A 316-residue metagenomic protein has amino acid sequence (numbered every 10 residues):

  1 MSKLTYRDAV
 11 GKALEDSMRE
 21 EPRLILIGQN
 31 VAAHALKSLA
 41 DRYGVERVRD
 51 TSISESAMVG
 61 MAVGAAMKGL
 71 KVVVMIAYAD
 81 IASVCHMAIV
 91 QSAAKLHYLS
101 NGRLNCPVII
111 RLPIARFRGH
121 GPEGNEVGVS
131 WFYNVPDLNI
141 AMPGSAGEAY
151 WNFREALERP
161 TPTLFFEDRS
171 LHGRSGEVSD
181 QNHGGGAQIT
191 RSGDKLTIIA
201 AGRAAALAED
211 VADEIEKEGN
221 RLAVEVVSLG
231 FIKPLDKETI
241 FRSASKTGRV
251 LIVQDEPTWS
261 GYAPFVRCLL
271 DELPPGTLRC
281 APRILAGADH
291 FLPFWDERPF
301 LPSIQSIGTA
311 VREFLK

Functional and structural regions predicted by a protein language model:
M1-P162, F166, L171, L301: Thiamine diphosphate
A32-Y43, E55, L104-C106, F117 (+1 more regions): Thiamine diphosphate
